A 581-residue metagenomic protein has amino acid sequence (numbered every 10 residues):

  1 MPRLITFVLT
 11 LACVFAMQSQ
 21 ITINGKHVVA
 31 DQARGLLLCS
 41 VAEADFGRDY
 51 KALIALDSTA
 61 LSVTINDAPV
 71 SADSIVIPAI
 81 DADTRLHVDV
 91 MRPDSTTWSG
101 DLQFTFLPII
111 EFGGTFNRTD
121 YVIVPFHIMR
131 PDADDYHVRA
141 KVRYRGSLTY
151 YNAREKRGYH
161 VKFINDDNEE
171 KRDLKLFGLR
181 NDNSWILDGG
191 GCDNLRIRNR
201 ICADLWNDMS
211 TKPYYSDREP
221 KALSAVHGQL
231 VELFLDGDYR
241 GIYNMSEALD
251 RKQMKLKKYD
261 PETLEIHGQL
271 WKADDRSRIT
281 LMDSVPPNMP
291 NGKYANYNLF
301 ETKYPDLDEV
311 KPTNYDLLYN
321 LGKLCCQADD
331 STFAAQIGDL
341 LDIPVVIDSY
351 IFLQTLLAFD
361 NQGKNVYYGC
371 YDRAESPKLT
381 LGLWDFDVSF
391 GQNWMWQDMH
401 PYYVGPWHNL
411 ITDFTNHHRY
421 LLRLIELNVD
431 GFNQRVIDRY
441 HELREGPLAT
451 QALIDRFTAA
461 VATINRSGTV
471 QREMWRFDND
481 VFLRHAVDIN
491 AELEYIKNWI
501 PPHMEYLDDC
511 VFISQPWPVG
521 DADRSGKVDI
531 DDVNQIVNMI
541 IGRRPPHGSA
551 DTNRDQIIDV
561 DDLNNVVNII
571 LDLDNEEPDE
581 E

Functional and structural regions predicted by a protein language model:
P2-T10: Sec-dependent signal peptide recognition, specifically the positively charged N-region followed immediately by
T10-Q18: Hydrophobic h-region of N-terminal signal peptides that target proteins for export in Gram-negative bacteria
Q18-A82, R92-G100: Predominantly extracytoplasmic/ectodomain segments of secreted and cell-surface proteins
V41-D45, L56, R92-I201: Conserved NTP-binding catalytic cores of kinases and kinase-like/nucleotidyltransferase enzymes across multiple kinase
R139-A140, Y150, R154, K303-G363 (+2 more regions): Middle-to-C-terminal accessory/interaction subdomains
K162-K175, L179-C192, R196, D208 (+5 more regions): Internal "kinase-insert"/substrate-recognition segments embedded within catalytic cores of ATP-dependent enzymes
I513-E581: Cellulosome-associated attachment modules in secreted, modular CAZymes
